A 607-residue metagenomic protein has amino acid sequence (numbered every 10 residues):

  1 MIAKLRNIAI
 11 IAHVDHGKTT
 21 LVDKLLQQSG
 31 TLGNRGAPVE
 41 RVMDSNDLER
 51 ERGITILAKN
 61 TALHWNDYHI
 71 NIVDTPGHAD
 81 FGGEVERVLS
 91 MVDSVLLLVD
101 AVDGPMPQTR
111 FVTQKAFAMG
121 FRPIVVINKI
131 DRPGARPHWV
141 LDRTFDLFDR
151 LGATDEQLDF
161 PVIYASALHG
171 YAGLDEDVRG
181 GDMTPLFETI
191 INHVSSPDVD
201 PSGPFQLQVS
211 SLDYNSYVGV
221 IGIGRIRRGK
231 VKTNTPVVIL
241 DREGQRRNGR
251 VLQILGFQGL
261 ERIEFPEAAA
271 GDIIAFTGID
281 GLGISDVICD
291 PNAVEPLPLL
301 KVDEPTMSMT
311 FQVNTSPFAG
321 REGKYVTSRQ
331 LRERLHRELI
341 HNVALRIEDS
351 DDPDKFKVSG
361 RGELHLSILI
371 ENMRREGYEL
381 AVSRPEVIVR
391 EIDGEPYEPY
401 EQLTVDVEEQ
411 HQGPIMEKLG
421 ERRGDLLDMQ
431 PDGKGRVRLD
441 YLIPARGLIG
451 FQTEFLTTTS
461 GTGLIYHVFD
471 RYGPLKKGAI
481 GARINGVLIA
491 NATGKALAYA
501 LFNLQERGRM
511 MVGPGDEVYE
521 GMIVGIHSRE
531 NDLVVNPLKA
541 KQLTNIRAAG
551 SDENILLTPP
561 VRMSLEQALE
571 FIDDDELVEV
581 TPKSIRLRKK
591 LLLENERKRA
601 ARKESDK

Functional and structural regions predicted by a protein language model:
M1-V99, D103, R143, L212-N215: P-loop NTPase switch module centered on the Walker A-proximal segment
A9-I10, V126-G134, H169, D175-V178 (+3 more regions): Conserved short loop/turn motifs at secondary-structure junctions
D15, L21, G53, D74 (+17 more regions): Residue-level signature of catalytic and energy-coupling elements of molecular machines, predominantly ATP/GTP-dependent
Y68, M91-V95, M119-P123, Q157-F160: Short glycine-/polar-rich loops that comprise or flank the Walker A/P-loop and associated switch/sensor motifs
G104-G120, L141: Amphipathic helical hotspot of TIR/SEFIR-family domains
R122, R132-N192: Canonical P-loop GTPase G-domain recognition
D159-P161, E188-N192, S196, G222-K607: Accessory interaction regions appended to the cores of large information-processing enzymes
